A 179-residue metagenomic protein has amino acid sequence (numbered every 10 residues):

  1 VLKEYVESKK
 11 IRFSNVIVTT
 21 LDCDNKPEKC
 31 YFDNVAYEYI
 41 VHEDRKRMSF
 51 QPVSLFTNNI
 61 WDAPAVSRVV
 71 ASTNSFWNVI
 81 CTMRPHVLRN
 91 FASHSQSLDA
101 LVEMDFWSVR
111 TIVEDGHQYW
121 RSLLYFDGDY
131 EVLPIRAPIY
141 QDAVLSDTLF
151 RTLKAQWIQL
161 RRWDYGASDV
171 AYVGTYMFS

Functional and structural regions predicted by a protein language model:
V1-T148, I158-Y165: Internal catalytic domains of large membrane-associated glycosyltransferases
I158-S179: Terminal low-complexity segments of carbohydrate-biosynthetic enzymes
